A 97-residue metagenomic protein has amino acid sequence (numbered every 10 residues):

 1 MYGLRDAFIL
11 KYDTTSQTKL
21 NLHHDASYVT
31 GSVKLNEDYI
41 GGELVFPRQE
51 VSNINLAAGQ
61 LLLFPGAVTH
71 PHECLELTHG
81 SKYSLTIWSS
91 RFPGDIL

Functional and structural regions predicted by a protein language model:
M1-L97: Catalytic core of non-heme Fe(II) oxygenases with the double-stranded beta-helix
